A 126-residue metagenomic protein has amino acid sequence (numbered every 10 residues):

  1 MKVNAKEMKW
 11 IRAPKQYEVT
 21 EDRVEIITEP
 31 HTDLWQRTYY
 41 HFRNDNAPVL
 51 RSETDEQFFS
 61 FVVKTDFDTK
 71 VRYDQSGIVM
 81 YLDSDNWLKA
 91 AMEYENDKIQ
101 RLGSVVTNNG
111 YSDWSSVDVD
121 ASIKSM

Functional and structural regions predicted by a protein language model:
M1-M126: Extracellular glycan-recognition regions
